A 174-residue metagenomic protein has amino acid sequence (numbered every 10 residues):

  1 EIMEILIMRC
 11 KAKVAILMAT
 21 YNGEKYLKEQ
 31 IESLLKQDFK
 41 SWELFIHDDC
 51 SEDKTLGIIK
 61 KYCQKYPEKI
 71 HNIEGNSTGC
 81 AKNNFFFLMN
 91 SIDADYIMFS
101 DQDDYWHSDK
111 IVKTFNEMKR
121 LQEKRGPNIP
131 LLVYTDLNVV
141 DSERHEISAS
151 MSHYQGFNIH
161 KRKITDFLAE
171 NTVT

Functional and structural regions predicted by a protein language model:
E4-T174: Nucleotide-sugar donor-binding/catalytic module of glycosyltransferases that assemble extracellular/cell-envelope
